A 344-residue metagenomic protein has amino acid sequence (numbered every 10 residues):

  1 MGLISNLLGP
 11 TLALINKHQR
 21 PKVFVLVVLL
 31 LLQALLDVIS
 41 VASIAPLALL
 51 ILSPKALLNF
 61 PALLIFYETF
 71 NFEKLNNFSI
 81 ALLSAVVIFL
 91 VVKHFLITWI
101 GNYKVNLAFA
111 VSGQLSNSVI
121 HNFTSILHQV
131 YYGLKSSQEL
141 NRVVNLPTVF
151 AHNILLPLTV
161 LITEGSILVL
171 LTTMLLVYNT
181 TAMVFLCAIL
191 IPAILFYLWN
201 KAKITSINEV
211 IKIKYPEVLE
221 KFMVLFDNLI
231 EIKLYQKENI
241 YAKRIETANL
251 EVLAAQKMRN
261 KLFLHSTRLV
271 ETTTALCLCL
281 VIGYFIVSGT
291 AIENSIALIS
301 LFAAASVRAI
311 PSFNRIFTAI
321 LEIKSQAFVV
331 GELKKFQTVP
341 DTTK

Functional and structural regions predicted by a protein language model:
L3-V23, E68-T69, Q138-E139, V143 (+1 more regions): A short amphipathic helical element positioned immediately N-terminal to and/or at the very start of a transmembrane
P21-L49, L82, V86, G101-K104 (+3 more regions): Alpha-helical segments in transporter systems
V27-V92, L176-V184, A188, I292-I296: Transmembrane helix-loop-helix hairpins at lipid-water interfaces of multipass membrane proteins, especially the type-1
F89-A108, H152-L155, T159-S166, F185-I211 (+2 more regions): Alpha-helical transmembrane segments of multi-pass membrane proteins
V92, T159-K201, R259-S306: A hydrophobic transmembrane-helix motif
T124-V169, D227: Juxtamembrane loop-to-helix connectors within ABC transporter transmembrane domains
I230-K237, K261, R308-F336: Cytosolic ends of transmembrane helices, especially the final helix of ABC transmembrane type-1 domains
Q337-K344: Primarily ABC-family ATPase nucleotide-binding module
